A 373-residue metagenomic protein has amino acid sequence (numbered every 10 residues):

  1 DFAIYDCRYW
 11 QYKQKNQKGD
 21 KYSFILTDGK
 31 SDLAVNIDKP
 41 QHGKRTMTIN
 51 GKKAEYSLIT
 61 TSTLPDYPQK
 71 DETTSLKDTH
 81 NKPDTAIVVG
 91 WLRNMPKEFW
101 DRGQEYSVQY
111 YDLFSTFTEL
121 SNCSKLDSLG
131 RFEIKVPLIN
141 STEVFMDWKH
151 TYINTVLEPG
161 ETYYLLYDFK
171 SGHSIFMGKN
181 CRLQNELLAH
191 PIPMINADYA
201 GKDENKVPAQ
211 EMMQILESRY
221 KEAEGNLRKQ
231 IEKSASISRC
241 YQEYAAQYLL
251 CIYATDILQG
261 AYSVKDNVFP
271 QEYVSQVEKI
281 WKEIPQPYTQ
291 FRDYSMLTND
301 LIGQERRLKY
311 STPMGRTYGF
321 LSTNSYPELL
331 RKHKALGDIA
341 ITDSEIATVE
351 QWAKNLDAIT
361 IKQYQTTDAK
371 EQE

Functional and structural regions predicted by a protein language model:
D1-W10: Short Lys/Arg-enriched alpha/beta "domain-start" segment
W10-C240: A non-transmembrane, solvent-exposed segment enriched in polar/low-complexity residues
F169-E373: Oxidative protein folding and maturation machinery
